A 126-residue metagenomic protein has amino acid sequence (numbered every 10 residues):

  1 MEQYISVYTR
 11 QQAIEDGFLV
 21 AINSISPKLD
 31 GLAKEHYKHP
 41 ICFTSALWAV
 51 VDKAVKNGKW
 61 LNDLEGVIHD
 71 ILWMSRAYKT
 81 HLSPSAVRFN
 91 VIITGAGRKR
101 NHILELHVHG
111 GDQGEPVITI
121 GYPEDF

Functional and structural regions predicted by a protein language model:
M1-S83: N-terminal "domain-start" segment
L47-F126: Functional cores of ribonucleases/endoribonucleases
